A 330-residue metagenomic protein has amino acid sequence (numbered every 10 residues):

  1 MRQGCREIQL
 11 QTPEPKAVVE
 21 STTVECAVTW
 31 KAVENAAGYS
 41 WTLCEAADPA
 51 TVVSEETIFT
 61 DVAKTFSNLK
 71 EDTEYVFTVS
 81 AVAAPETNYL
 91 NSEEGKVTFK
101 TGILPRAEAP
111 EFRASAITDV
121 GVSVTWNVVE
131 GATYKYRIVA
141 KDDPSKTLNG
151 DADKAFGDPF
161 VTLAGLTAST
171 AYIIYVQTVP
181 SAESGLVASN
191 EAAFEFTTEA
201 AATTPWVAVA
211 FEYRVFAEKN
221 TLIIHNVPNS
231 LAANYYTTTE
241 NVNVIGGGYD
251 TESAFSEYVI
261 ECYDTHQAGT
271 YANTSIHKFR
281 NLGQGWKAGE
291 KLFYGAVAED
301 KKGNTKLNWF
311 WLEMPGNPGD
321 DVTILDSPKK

Functional and structural regions predicted by a protein language model:
C5, A84-L104, S181-A201, K301-T323: Extracellular fibronectin type III
I8-V18, L104-R113, A202-F211: Proline-enriched interdomain boundary motifs that mark the N-terminal boundary and often initiate the first structured
K16-E25, E111-V120, Y213-E218, K329: Short, solvent-exposed loop/edge segments of extracellular or virion-exposed proteins
C26-N35, G121-G131, L222-L231: Conserved aromatic anchor
N35-S54, E130-D151, A232-E261: Extracellular low-complexity, O-glycosylation-prone stalks/linkers
S54-T60, D151-G157, T270-A272: Short beta-strand segments within Ig-like beta-sandwich modules, predominantly Fibronectin type-III
V62-K64, P159-V161, H277: Short strand-edge motifs at loop-to-beta-strand transitions and within beta-strands of extracellular beta-rich domains
L69-N88, L166-G185, G285-N304: Beta-strand-rich modules
